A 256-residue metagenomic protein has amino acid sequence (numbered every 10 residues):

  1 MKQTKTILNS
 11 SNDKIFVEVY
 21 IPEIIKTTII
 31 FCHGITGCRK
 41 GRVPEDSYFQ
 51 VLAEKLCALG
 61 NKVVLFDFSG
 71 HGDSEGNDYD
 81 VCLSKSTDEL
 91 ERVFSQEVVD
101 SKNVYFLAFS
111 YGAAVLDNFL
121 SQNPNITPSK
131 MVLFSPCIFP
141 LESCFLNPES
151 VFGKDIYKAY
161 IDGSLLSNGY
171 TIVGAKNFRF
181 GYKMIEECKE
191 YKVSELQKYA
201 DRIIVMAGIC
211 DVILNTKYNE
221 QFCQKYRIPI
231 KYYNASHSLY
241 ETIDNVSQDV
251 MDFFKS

Functional and structural regions predicted by a protein language model:
M1-E23: N-terminal cap/lid segment of alpha/beta-hydrolase-fold proteins
I15, I126-F254: The alpha/beta-hydrolase serine catalytic core
E23-D67: Short, surface-exposed "cap/lid" segments of acyl-processing enzymes
I35, K62, D67-N77, C137 (+1 more regions): Short beta-to-alpha linker loops that shape the active-site pocket of alpha/beta-hydrolase fold enzymes
P44, Y48, S69-D100: Catalytic nucleophile-loop/oxyanion-hole region of alpha/beta-hydrolase and closely related hydrolase-like folds
F106-A108, F134: Short beta-strand immediately N-terminal to the catalytic nucleophile in serine-hydrolase-like folds
A108-L116: Gly/Ala-rich beta-loop-alpha elbow adjacent to hydrolase catalytic centers
N118-Q122: Active-site signature of alpha/beta-hydrolase-fold catalytic machinery across serine- and Asp/Cys-nucleophile hydrolases
